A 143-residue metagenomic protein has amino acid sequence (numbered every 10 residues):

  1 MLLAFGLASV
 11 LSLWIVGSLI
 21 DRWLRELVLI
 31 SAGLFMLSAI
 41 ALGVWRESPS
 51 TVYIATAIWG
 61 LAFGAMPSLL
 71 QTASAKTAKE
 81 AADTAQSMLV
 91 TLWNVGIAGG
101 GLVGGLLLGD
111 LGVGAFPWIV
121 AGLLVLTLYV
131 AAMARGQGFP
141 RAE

Functional and structural regions predicted by a protein language model:
L2, R25-L29, Y53, P117-V120: Hydrophobic/aromatic positions within or immediately flanking transmembrane alpha-helices of multi-pass small-molecule
L3-L7, N94-G96: Short hydrophobic/small-residue motifs within alpha-helical transmembrane segments of multi-pass transporter-like
L11-R25, L108: Helix-to-loop junctions at the C-terminal end of transmembrane segments in multipass secondary transporters
D21-R22, R46, K79, D110: Helix-loop interface residues and adjacent transmembrane-helix termini in multi-pass membrane transporters, primarily
E26-L70: C-terminal transmembrane helical hairpin of 12-TM major facilitator-type secondary transporters
G64-T77, V90: Intracellular helix-loop hinge segments at the cytoplasmic ends of transmembrane helices in 12-TM rocker-switch-type
T77-V113, V120: A late C-terminal transmembrane helix in Major Facilitator Superfamily
A121-E143: Multi-pass alpha-helical transporter architecture, strongest for 12-TM Major Facilitator/SLC carriers used
